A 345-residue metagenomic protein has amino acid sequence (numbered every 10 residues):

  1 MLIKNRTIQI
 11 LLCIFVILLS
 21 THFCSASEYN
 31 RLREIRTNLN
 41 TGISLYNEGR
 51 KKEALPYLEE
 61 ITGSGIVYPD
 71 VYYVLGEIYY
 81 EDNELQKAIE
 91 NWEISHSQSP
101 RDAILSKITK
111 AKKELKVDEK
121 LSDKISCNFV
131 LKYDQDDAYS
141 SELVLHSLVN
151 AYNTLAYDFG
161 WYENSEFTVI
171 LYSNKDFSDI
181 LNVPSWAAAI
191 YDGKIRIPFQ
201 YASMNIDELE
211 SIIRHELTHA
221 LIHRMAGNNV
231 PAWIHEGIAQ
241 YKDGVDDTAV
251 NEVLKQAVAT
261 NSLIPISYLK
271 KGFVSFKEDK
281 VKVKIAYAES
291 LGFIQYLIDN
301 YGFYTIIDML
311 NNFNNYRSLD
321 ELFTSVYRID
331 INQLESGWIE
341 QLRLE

Functional and structural regions predicted by a protein language model:
L2, C24-E60, N91-I94, V149 (+2 more regions): Beta/coil-rich, acidic/histidine-enriched accessory regions frequently appended to metallopeptidases
N47-E48, E81, E114: Register position in tetratricopeptide repeats
I66, S99-P100: Short coil turns that delineate tetratricopeptide repeat
L121-P231, K242, D246-V250, V258-L263 (+3 more regions): Juxtacatalytic substrate-recognition/specificity segment
L155, L263-N332, W338, R343: Active-site-proximal alpha-helical
